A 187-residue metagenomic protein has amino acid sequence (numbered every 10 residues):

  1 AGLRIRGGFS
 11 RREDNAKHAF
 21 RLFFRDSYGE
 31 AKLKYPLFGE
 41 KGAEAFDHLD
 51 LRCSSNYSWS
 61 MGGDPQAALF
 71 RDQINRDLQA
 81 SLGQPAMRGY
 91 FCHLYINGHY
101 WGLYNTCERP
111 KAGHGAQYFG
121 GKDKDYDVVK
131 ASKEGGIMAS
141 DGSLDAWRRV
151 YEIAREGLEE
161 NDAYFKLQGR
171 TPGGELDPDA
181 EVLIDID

Functional and structural regions predicted by a protein language model:
A1-G8: Regulatory N- and C-terminal appendages and interdomain linkers associated with kinase/kinase-like NTP transferase
K17-A19, F46, G89: Extracytoplasmic
R25-S27, P110: Solvent-exposed coil/turn segments that connect beta secondary-structure elements in extracytoplasmic/periplasmic
K32-G62, A67, N105-D187: ATP-dependent phospho-/nucleotidyl transfer catalytic cores
S60-Q84: A conserved alpha-helical element in kinase catalytic cores
S81-Y95: Short, well-structured beta-strand/strand-turn elements
